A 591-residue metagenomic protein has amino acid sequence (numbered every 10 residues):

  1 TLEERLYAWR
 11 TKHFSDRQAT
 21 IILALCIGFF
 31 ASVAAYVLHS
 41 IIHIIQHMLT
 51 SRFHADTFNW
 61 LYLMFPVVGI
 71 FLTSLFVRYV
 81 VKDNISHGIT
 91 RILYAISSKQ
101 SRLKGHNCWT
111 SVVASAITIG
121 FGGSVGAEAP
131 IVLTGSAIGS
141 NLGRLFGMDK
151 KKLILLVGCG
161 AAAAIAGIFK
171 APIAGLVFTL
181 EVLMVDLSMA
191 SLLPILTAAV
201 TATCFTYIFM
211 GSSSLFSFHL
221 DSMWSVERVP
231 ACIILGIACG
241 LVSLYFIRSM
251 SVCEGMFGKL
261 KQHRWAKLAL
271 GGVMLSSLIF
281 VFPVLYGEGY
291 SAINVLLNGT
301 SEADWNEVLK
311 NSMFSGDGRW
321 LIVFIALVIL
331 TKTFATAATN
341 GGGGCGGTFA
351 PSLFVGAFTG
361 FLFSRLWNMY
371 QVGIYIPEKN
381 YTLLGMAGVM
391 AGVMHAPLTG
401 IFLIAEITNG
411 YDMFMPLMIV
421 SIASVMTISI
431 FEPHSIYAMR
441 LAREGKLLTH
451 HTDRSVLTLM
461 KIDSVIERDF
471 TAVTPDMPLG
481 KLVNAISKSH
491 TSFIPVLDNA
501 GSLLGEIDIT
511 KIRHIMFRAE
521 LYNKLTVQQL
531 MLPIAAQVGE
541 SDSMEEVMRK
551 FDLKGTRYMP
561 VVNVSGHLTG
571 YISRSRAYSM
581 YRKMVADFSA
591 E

Functional and structural regions predicted by a protein language model:
T1-L459, D463-S464, R468-D469, V473-F493 (+3 more regions): Alpha-helical transmembrane segments and immediately membrane-proximal extracytoplasmic
S191, A590-E591: Flexible, disordered linker segments and immediate boundary regions flanking tandem C2H2 zinc-finger modules
L398, L568-T569: Short hydrophobic/glycine-rich mini-motifs in sensory/regulatory modules that couple input to downstream signaling
D469-V473, Q529, I534-Q537: Structural signal for short hydrophobic segments within the conserved structured cores of catalytic domains across
V473-H490, V496-L497, M516-A519, N523 (+2 more regions): The conserved cystathionine-beta-synthase
L504-I512, G570-Y578: Short hydrophobic beta-strand motif reused across regulatory alpha/beta modules
E506-I509, L521-V527: Nucleotide-binding motor/catalytic cores of P-loop/tubulin-like NTPases across gene-expression machines
